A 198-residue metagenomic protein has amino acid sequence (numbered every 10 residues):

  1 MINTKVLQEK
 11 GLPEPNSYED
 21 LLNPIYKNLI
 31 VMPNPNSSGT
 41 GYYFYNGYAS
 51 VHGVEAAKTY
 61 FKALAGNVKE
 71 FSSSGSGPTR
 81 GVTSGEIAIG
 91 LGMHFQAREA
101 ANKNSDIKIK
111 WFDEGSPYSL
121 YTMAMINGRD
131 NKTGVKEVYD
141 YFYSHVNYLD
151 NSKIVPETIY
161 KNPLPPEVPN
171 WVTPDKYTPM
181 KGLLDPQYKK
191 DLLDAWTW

Functional and structural regions predicted by a protein language model:
M1-L7, L120-N131, D150-K153: A bilobed periplasmic-binding-protein/Venus flytrap-type ligand-binding module shared by bacterial periplasmic
M1-T79, T83-E86: Extracytoplasmic ligand-binding site segments that recognize negatively charged/polar headgroups
V6-Q8, N28, N36-T40, F95-R98 (+3 more regions): Solvent-exposed loop/turn segments at secondary-structure junctions within structured extracellular/periplasmic domains
I25-P33, Y141-L164: Periplasmic-binding protein-like
A56, Y60, M93, Y121 (+2 more regions): Short amphipathic alpha-helical coupling segments at ligand-binding clamshell hinges and other catalytic/signaling
Y60-A65, F71, K103-N127: Periplasmic-binding protein-like
T83, A88-D106: A ligand-binding cleft/hinge motif common to bilobed small-molecule-binding domains
P166-W198: Extracellular/periplasmic bilobal clamshell ligand-binding domains
